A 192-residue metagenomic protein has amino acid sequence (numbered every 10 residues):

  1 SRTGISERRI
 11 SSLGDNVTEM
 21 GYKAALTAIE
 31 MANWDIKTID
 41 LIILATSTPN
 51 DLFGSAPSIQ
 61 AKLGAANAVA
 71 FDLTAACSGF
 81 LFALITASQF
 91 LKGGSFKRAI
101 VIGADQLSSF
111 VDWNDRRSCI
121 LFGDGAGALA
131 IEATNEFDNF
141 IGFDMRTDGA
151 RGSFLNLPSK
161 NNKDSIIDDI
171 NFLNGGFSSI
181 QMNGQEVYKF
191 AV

Functional and structural regions predicted by a protein language model:
S1-G14, D115-F190: Condensing-enzyme catalytic core mediating Claisen C-C bond formation in acyl metabolism
R2, S6-E19, T46-A99: Conserved catalytic cysteine-centered active-site region of acyl-thioester-dependent Claisen-condensing enzymes
A24-D40: Phosphate/pyrophosphate-binding loops at sites that engage ATP/ADP/AMP, CoA/4′-phosphopantetheine, polyphosphate
D40-T46: Short glycine-rich or small-residue beta-strand-to-loop segments that form or flank ligand, phosphate, metal/Fe-S
A45, T74, A99-D105, I131-E132 (+1 more regions): Short beta-strand segments
N50-L52, L81-F82, L107-V111, G149-G152: Short, well-ordered, mixed-charge alpha-helical segments that flank or form enzyme active sites
K92-A126: Flexible, glycine-rich active-site loops centered on histidine and acidic residues that chelate a metal or position
